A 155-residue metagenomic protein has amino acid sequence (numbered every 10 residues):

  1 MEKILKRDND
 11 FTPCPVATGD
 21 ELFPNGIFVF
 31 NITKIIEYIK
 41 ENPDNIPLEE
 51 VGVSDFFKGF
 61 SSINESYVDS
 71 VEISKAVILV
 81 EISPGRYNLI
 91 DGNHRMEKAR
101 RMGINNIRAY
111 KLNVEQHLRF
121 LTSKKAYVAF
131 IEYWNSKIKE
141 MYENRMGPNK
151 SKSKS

Functional and structural regions predicted by a protein language model:
M1-T33: N-terminal leader/domain-start detector
K3, I36, D91-H94, M141: General helical secondary-structure elements
K3, R7, L22, Y38-E41 (+1 more regions): Intrinsic disorder/low-complexity segments enriched in polar/small residues
F11, A99-M102, N149: General helical structural elements
G19, N31, I36-Y38, I46 (+4 more regions): Amphipathic alpha-helical interaction segments
I27-I90, R100-R101: Short alpha-helix boundary/capping and kink motifs at helix termini
S74-V128: A short, basic-hydrophobic beta/loop patch
V114-S155: Amphipathic, charge-rich alpha-helical segments that serve as recognition/docking helices
